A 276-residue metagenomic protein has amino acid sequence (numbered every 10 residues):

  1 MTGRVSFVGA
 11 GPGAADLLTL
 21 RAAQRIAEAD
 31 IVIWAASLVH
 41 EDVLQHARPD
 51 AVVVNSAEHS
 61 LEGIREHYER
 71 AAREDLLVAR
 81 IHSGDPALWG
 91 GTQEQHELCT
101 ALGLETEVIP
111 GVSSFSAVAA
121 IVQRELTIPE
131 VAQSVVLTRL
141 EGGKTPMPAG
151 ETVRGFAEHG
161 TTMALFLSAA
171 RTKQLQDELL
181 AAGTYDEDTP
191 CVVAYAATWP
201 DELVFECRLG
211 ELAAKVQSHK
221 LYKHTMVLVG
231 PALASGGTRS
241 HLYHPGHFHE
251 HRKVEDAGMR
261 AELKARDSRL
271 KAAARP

Functional and structural regions predicted by a protein language model:
M1-S113, A117, A213: Class I S-adenosyl-L-methionine
T2-F7, G63, E74-V78, E97 (+2 more regions): A contiguous loop/helix-start segment that scaffolds small-molecule binding in enzyme catalytic cores
A23, Q45, R70, T127-I128 (+3 more regions): Short secondary-structure boundary/capping segments
D50-V52, E97, R124-P129, A182 (+1 more regions): Short, hinge-like loop/turn segments at secondary-structure boundaries
S113-A117, Q123, H224-T225: Short alpha-helices
A119-T145: Short, glycine-/small-residue-rich phosphate/pyrophosphate-handling segment
